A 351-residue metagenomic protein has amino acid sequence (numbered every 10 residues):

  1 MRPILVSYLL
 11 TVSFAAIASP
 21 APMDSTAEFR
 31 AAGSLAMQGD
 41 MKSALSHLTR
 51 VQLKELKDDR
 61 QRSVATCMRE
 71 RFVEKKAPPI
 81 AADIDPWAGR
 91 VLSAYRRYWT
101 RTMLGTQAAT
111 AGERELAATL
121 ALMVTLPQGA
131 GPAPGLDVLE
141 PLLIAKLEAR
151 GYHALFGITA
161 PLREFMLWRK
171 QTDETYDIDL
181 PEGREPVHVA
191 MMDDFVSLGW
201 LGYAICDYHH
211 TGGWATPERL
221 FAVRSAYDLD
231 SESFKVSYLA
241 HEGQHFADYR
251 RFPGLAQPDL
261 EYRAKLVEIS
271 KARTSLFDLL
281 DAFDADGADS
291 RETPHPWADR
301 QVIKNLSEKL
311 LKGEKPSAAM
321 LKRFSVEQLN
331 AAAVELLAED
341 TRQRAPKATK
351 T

Functional and structural regions predicted by a protein language model:
M1-I4: Positively charged n-region of N-terminal signal peptides that target proteins for export
V6-A16: Bacterial N-terminal signal peptides
S19-H153: N-terminal low-structure segments adjacent to metalloprotease catalytic domains across cellular compartments
R96-W99, A256-R291: Post-HExxH zinc-binding segment in Zn-dependent metallohydrolases
P161-S231: Active-site scaffold of zinc-dependent metalloenzymes
E218, E232-S233, Y249-L266: Post-HEXXH active-site segment of zinc metalloproteases
V236-R250: Active-site recognition of the HExxH zinc-binding catalytic motif
R273-T351: Long, well-structured alpha-helical subdomains associated with metal-dependent extracellular/ecto-lumenal hydrolases
